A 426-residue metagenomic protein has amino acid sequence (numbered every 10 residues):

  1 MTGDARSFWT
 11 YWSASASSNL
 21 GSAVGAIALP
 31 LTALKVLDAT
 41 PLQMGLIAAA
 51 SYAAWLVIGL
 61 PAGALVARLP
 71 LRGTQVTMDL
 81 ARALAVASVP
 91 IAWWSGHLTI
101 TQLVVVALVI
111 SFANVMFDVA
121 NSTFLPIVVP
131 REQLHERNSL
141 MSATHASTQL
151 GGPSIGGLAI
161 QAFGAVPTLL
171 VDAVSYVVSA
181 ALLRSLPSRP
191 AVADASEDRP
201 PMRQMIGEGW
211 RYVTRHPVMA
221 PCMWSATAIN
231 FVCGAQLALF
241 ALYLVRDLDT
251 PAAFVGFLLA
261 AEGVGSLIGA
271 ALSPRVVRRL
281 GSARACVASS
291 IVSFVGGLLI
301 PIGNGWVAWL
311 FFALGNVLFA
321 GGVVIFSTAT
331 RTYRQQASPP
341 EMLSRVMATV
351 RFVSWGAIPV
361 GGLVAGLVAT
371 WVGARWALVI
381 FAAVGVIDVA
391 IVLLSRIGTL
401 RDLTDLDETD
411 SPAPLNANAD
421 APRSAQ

Functional and structural regions predicted by a protein language model:
M1-A425: Alpha-helical transmembrane-bundle signature of multi-pass membrane transport and export proteins
